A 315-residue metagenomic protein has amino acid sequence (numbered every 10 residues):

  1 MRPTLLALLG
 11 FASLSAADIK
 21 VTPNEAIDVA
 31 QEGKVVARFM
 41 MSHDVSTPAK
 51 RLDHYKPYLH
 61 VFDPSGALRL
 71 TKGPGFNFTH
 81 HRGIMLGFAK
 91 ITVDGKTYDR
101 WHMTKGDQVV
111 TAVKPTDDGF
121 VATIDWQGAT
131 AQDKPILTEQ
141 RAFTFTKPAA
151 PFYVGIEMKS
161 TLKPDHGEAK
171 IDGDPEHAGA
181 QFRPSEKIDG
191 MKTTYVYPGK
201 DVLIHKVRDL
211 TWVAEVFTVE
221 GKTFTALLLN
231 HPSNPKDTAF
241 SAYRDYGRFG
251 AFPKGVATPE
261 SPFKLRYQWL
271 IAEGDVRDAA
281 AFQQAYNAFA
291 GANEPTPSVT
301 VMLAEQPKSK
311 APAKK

Functional and structural regions predicted by a protein language model:
M1-T4: Positively charged n-region of N-terminal signal peptides that target proteins for export
L6-A17: Hydrophobic h-region of N-terminal signal peptides that target proteins for export in Gram-negative bacteria
L8, F78-F152: Extended, loop-rich substrate-binding clefts of extracytoplasmic carbohydrate-active enzymes
A17-F78, K159: Beta-strand-rich N-terminal accessory domains
F39-S42, K50-D53, A149-T194: Acidic (Asp/Glu-rich), glycine- and aromatic
W126-T130, F143-A149, L162-H166, P184-I188 (+1 more regions): Beta-strand elements of well-folded, non-transmembrane domains
P175-V256: Trp/Gly-enriched beta-strand surface patches
T225-A313: Beta-strand-rich recognition/accessory modules
